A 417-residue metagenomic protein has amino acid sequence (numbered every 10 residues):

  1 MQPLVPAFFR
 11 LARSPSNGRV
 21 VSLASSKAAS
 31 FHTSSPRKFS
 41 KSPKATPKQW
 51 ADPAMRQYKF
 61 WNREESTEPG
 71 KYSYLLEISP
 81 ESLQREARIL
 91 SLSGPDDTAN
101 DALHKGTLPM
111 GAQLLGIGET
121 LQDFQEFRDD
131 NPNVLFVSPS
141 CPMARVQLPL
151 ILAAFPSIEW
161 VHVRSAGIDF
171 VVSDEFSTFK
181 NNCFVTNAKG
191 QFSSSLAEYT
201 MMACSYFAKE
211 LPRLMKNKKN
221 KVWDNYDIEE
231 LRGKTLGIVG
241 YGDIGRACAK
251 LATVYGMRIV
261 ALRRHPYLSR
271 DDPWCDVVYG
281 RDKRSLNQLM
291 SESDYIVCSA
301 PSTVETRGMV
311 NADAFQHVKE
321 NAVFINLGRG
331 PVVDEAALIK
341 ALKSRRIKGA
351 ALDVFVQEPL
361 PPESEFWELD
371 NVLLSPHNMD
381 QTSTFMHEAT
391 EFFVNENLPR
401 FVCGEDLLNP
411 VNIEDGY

Functional and structural regions predicted by a protein language model:
P3-M143: N-terminal glycine-/charge-rich "phosphate-binding" loop or analogous flexible N-terminal tail
R37-L83, T107, C183-Y199, R213-N217 (+2 more regions): C-terminal helix-to-coil terminal segments
E126-R128, I151-A154, D271, Q288-E292 (+2 more regions): Structural alpha-helical scaffold elements that stabilize or flank donor/cofactor-binding regions in carbohydrate
N133-M215, E229: Phosphate/diphosphate ligand-binding glycine-rich loop within oxidoreductases
S138, R164, S299-S302, N326-L327: Short, well-ordered coil/turn residues at beta-beta hairpins and beta-strand->alpha-helix junctions within
L148-S157, D174-K180, A314-E320, A341-R346 (+1 more regions): Short, conserved loop/helix-junction motifs that constitute active-site signature segments in enzyme catalytic cores
S157-F170, Q316-E358: ADP-ribose/adenylate-binding Rossmann-like module
N225-E320: Rossmann-like dinucleotide/phosphate-binding beta-alpha-beta segment
